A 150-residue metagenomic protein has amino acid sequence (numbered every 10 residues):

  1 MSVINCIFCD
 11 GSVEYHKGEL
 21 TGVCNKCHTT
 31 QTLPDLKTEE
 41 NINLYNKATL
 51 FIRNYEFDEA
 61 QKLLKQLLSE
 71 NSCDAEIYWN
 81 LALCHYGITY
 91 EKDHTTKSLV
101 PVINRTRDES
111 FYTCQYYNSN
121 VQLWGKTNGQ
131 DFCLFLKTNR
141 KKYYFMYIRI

Functional and structural regions predicted by a protein language model:
V3, T21: Residues immediately within or flanking Cys/His clusters that coordinate Zn2+ in small zinc-binding modules
C6-C9, C24-C27: Short cysteine-rich clusters marking metal-coordination/redox-active sites
D10-V13, Q31: Cys/His-rich microdomains that often coordinate metals
G18: Conserved histidines in hydrophobic membrane contexts and catalytic metal-binding motifs
H28-K37: Short Cys/His-rich micro-motifs in 6-15 aa windows
E39-E70: Alpha-helical segment of the N-proximal tetratricopeptide repeat
K62-T96: Short, charge-rich amphipathic alpha-helical segments embedded in non-transmembrane helical bundles/solenoids
G87-I150: Short coil/linker segments at helix-helix boundaries
